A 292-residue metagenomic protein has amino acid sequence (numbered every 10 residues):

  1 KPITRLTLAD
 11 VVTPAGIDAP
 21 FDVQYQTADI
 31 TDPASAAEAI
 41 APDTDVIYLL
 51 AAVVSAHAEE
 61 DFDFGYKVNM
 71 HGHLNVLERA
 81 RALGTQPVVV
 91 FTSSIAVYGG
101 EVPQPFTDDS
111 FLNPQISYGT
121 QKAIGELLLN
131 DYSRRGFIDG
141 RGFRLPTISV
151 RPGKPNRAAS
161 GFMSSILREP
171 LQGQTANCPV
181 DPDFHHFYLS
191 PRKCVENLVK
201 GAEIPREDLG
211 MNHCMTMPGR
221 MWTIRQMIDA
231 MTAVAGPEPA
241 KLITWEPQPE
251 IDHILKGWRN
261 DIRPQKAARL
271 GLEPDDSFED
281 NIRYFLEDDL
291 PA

Functional and structural regions predicted by a protein language model:
K1-V46: N-terminal Rossmann/SDR dinucleotide-binding element
I30-V68: NAD(P)H-binding glycine-rich loop region in Rossmannoid oxidoreductase-like domains and their noncatalytic homologs
L74-I116: Conserved Rossmann-fold NAD(P)-dependent oxidoreductase catalytic core, especially the SDR/UDP-sugar
G100-V102, N113-R141: Active-site Tyr-X1-5-Lys
K154-A159, P182-E196, M211-M231, Y284: Substrate-binding strand-loop-helix patch in Rossmann-like NAD(P)-dependent oxidoreductase/epimerase domains
M163-N177, H185-N212: Alpha-helical substrate-binding/gating segment
P170, N197, G201-L255: Mid/C-terminal beta-alpha module of Rossmann-like enzyme folds, strongest in SDR-family dehydrogenases/epimerases
P247, R259-R269, D276-A292: Amphipathic terminal alpha-helices
